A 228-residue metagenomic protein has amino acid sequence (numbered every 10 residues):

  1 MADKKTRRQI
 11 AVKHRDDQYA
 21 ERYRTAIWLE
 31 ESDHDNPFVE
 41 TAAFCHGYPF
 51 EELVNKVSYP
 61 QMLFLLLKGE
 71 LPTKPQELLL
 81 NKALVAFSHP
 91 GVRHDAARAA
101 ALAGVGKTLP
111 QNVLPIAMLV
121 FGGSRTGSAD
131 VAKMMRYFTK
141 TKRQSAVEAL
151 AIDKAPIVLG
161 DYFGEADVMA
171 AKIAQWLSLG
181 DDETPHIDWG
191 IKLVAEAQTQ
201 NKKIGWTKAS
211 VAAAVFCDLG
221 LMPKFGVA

Functional and structural regions predicted by a protein language model:
M1-A228: Non-transmembrane, aqueous-exposed alpha-helical and coiled segments at domain scale
